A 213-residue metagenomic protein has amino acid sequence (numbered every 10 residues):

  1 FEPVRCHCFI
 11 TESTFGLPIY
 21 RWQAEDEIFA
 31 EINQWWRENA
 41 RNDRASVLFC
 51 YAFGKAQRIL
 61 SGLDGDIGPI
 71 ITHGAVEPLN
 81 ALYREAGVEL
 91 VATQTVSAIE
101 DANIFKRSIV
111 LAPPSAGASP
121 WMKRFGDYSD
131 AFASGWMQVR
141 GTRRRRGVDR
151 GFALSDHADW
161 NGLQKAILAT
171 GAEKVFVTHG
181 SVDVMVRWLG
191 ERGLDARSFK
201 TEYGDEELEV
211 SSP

Functional and structural regions predicted by a protein language model:
F1-F49, G54: His/Asp/Glu-rich metal-coordinating catalytic cores of metallo-dependent phosphodiesterases/hydrolases acting on
I10, G68-L79, F132: Short internal beta-strands
I19-W22, P78-G87, R140-R144, D205-S212: Short, charged, surface-exposed secondary-structure boundary motifs
W22-E25, V88-E89, G151-D156: Short, flexible loop segments at the rims of nucleotide/cofactor-binding pockets, characterized by
F49-R58, H179-V184: Gly/Ser/Thr-rich loops at beta-strand to alpha-helix junctions that form or flank small-molecule/cofactor-binding
I59-T72, G193-L194: Conserved helicase motor "Helicase C" RecA-like lobe of SF1/SF2 P-loop NTPases
G65, V96-P213: C-terminal regulatory/interaction regions
N80-E100: Acidic, Ser/Thr-rich peripheral helices and adjacent loops at domain boundaries
